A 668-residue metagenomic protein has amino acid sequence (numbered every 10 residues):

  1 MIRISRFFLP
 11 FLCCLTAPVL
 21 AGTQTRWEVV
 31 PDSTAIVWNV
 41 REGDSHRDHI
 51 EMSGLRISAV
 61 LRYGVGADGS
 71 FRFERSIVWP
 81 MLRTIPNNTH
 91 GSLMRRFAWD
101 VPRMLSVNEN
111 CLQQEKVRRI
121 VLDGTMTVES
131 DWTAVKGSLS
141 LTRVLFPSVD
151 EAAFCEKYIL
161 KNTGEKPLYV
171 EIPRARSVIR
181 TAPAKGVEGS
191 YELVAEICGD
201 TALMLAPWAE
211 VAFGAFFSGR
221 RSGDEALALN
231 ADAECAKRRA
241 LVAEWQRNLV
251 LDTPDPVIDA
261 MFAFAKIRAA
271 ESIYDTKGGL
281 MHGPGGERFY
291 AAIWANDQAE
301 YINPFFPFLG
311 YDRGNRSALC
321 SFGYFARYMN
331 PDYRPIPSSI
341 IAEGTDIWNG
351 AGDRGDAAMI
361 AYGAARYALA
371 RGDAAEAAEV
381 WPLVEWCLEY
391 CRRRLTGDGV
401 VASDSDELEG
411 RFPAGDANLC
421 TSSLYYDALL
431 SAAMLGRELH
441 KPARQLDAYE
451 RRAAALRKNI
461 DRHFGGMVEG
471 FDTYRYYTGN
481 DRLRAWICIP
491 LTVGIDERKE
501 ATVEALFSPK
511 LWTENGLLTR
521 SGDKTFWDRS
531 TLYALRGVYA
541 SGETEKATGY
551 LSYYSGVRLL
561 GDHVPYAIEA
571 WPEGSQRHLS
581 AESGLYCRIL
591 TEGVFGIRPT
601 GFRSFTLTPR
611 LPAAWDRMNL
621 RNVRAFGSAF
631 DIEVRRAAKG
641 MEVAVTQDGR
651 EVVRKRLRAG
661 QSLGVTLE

Functional and structural regions predicted by a protein language model:
M1-Q24: Bacterial Sec-dependent N-terminal signal peptides
A21-A260, Y311, E543-A547, S555 (+1 more regions): Terminal accessory carbohydrate-recognition/targeting modules of carbohydrate-active enzymes
L203-A231, E287-A291, P337-M359, E389-A454 (+3 more regions): The feature captures the catalytic groove of carbohydrate-active enzymes
A243-A378, S405-L408, Y477-T492, L506-F507 (+3 more regions): Substrate-binding groove/exosite segments of carbohydrate-active enzymes
F262, K266-A269, L446-F464, Y554: Short amphipathic alpha-helical coiled-coil/interface segments
I273-T276, M329-R334, R392-A402, R462-E469 (+2 more regions): Proline-centered turn/helix-capping motifs that create local helix->coil transitions or kinks
W294-G323, P382-E385, E389, G410 (+5 more regions): Active-site core of glycosidic bond-cleaving carbohydrate-active enzymes
